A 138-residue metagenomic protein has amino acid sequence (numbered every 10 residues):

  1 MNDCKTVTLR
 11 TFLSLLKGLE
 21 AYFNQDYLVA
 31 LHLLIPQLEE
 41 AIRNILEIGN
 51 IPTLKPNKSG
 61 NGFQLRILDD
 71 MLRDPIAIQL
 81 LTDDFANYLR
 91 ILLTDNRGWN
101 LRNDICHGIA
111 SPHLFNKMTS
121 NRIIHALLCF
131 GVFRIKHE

Functional and structural regions predicted by a protein language model:
M1-L28: Charged alpha-helical initiation segments
D3-T6, D70-N103: Short, mixed-charge amphipathic alpha-helical segments
K5-F12, H32-L33, L38-E47, H137-E138: Extended, charge-rich low-complexity regions and/or helical-solenoid scaffolds
T6, L54, L127-F130: Domain-wide signal for the mature, well-folded portions of proteins, strongly enriched in nucleus-encoded organellar
G18-L34, L38-I42, F130-R134: Conserved catalytic-core segments centered on acid/base and nucleophilic motifs
H32, E39-N87: Short non-catalytic regulatory patches outside canonical folded cores
N87-E138: Charge-enriched, short contiguous segments at helix-coil
